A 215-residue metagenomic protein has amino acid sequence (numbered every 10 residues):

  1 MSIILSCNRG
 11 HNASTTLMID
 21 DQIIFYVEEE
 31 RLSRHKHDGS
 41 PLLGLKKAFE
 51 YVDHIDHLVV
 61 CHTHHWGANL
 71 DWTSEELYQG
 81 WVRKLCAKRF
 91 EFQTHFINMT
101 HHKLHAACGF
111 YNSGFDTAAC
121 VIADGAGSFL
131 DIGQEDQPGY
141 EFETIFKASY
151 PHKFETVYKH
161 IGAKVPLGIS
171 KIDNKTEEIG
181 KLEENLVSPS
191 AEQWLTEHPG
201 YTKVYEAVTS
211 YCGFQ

Functional and structural regions predicted by a protein language model:
M1-Q215: Short acidic/glycine-rich loops and adjacent helix/strand connectors that line catalytic pockets where negatively
